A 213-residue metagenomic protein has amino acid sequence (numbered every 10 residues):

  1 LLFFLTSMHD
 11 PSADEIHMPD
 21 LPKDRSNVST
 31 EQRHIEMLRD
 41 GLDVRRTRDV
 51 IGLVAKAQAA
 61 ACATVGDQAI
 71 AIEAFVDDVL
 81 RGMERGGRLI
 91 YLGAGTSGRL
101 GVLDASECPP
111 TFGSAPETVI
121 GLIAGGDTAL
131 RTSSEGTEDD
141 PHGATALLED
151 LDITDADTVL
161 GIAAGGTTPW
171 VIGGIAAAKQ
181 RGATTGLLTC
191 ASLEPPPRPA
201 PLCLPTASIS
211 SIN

Functional and structural regions predicted by a protein language model:
L1-F3, A74, T111: Intrinsic disorder/low-structure terminal segments
L1-H17: N-terminal amphipathic/basic-hydrophobic helices that include classical n-h-c signal peptides and signal-anchor
L5-S7, I90-N213: Glycine-rich phosphate-binding loops that contact phosphosugars or nucleotide phosphates
D14-Q68: Cofactor-/ligand-binding subdomain signature composed of acidic, glycine-rich, tryptophan-containing flexible loops
L42-R46, A71, G136-G143: Short secondary-structure boundary/capping elements
A57, R85-G86, P199: Structured helix-beta-strand junction loops
D67-E84: A short, well-structured juxtamembrane/interface segment
